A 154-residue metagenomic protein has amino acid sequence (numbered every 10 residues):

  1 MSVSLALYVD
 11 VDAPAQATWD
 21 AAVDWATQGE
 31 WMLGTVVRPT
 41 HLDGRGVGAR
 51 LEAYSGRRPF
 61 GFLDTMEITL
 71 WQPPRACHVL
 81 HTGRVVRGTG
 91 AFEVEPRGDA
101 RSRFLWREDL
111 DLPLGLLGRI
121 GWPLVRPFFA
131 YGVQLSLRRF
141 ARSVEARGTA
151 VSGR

Functional and structural regions predicted by a protein language model:
M1-G46, R139, R154: Hydrophobic ligand-binding cavity/cleft-lining segments
M1-L5, L51, L105-P113: N-proximal short alpha-helices
A6, L63, T89: Short coil/loop residues immediately preceding or within conserved phosphate-binding loops of NTP-utilizing enzyme
A6, R38-P39, G56, G121-F128: Conserved short-loop catalytic and cofactor-binding motifs
Y8-D12, Y54, E67, L80 (+2 more regions): Generic structural detector for well-ordered beta-strands
T27, P39-V86, D99, R103 (+1 more regions): Glycine-rich portal/gate segments that line the openings of hydrophobic small-molecule binding cavities
L80-L135, V151-G153: Beta-strand/loop substructures that line and gate deep hydrophobic ligand-binding cavities in soluble
